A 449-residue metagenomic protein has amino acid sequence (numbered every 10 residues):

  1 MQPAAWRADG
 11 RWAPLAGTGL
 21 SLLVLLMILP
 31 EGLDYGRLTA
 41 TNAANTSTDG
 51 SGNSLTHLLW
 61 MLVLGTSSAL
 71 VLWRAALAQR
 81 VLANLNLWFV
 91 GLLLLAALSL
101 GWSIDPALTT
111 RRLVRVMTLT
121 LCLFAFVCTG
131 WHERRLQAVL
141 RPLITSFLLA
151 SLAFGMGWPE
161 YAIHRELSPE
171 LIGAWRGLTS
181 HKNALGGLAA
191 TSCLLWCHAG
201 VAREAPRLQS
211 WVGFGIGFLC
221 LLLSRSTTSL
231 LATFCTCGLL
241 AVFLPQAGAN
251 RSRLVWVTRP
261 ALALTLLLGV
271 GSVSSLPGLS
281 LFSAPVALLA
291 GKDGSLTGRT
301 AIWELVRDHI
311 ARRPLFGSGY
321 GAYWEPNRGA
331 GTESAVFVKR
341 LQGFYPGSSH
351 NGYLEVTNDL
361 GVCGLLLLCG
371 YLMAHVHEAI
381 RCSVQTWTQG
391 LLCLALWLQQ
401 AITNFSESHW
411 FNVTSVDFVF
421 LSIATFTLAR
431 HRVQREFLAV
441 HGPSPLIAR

Functional and structural regions predicted by a protein language model:
M1-A97, C128-R141, A199-L208, R253-V257 (+1 more regions): Transmembrane signal-anchor hairpin modules in multi-pass inner-membrane enzymes, especially those that act on
L15, L152-E160, A241-A290, R307-R312 (+1 more regions): A membrane-periplasm/extracellular boundary helix in multi-pass inner-membrane enzymes that assemble envelope glycans
T18-L22, V63-S68, L93-L100, Q137-L171 (+4 more regions): Alpha-helical transmembrane segments of multi-pass inner-membrane proteins
L23-L25, V212, G347, N351 (+2 more regions): Loop-to-helix entry and N-terminal half of a specific, functionally important transmembrane alpha helix in multi-pass
N45-T56, L171-N183, G298, N351: Short aromatic-rich membrane-water interface segments that cap or initiate transmembrane helices in multi-pass membrane
G50-L72, T110-C122, A184-C193, L231-G238 (+3 more regions): Membrane-embedded alpha-helical segments of multi-pass membrane proteins, especially the transmembrane helices
C128, D359-A401, R435-F437: Hydrophobic transmembrane alpha-helices and their immediate junctions
L289-E304, R312, F316-L360: Long extracytoplasmic/lumenal interhelical loops at the membrane interface of multi-pass membrane proteins
